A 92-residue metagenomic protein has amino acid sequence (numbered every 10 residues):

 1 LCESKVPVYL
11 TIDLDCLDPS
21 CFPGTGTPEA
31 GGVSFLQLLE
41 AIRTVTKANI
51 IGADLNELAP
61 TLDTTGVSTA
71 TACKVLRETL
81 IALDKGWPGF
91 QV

Functional and structural regions predicted by a protein language model:
L1-V92: Catalytic cores of soluble, metal-dependent hydrolases
